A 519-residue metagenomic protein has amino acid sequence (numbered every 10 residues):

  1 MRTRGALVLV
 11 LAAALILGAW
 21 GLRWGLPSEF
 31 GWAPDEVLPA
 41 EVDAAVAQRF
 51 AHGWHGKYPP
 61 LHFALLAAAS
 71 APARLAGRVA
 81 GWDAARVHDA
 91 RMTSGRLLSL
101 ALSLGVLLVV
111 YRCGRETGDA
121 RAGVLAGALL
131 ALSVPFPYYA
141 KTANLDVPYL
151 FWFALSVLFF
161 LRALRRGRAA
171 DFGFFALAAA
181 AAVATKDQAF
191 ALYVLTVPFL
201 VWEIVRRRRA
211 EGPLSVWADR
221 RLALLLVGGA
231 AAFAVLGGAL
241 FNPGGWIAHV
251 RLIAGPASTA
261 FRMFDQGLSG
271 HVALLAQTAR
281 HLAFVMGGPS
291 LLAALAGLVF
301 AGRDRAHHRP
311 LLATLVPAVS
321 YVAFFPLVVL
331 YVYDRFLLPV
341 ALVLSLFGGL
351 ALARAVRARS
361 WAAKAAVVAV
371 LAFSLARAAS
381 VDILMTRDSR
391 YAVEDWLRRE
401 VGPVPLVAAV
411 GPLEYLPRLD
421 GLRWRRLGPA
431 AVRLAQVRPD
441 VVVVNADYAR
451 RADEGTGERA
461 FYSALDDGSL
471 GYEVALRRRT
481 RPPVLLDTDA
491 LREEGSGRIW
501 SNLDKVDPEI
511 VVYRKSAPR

Functional and structural regions predicted by a protein language model:
L7-A12, L226-V227, A231, G302 (+1 more regions): Signature aromatic-anchored transmembrane alpha helix within multi-pass, membrane-resident enzymes that catalyze glycan
L9-V10, R78-A85, V110-L132, F151 (+4 more regions): Transmembrane-helix signature of polytopic, membrane-embedded enzymes that assemble or transfer cell-envelope glycans
A12, A85, D89, T93-T117 (+2 more regions): Transmembrane-helix motifs of polytopic, lipid-linked glycan transferases
A14-L17, A126-A131, L158, A179 (+1 more regions): Short helix- or helix-capping micro-motifs that position conserved polar/aromatic residues at function-defining sites
L22-R23, F63, A232, I247 (+4 more regions): Catalytic lumenal/periplasmic loop and adjoining terminal transmembrane helix of membrane glycan-assembly enzymes
Y58, A64, V194-H307, L311 (+5 more regions): Transmembrane-lumen/periplasm boundary regions of multi-pass, lipid-linked membrane glycan transferases
R121, S156-G173, A182, R206-R207 (+2 more regions): Membrane-interface transmembrane helices that cradle and orient dolichyl/undecaprenyl
Y139-A140, D146-Y149, A182, A191 (+5 more regions): Hydrophobic/aromatic-rich transmembrane helices and adjacent perimembrane loops
